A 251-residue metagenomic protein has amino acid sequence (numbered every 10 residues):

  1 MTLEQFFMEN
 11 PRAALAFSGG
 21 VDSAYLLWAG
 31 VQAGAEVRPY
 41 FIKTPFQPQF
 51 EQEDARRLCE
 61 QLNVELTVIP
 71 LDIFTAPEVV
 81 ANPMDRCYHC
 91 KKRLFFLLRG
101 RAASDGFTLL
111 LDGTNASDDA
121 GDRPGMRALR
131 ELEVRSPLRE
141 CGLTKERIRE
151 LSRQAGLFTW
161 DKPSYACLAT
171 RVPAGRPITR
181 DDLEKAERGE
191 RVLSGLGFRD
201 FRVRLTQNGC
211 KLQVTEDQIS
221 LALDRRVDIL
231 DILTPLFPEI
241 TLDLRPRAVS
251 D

Functional and structural regions predicted by a protein language model:
M1-Q154, G195, C210, D228-F237 (+1 more regions): ATP-dependent adenylation/nucleotidyltransferase module used to activate substrates
R139-K145, R149-L193, G197-R202: Mid-to-C-terminal catalytic subdomains of enzymes that bind/position adenosyl phosphate moieties or nucleic-acid
R199-R204, E239-D243: Flexible, glycine/charged-enriched surface loops at secondary-structure junctions
V203-E216: Short, aliphatic-rich beta-strand segments
Q218-R225: Short, conserved charged micro-motifs
T241-D251: Short proline/glycine- and acidic-rich turn/helix-capping motifs at secondary-structure junctions
